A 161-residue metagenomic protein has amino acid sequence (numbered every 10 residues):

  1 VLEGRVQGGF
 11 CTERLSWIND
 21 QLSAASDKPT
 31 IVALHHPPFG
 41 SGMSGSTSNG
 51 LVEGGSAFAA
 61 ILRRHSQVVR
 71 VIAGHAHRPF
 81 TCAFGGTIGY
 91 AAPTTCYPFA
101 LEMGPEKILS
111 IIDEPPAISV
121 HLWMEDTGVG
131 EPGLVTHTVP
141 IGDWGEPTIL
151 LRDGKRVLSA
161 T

Functional and structural regions predicted by a protein language model:
V1-E3, H36-P38, P93-T95, P140: Short, flexible active-site-adjacent loop segments at beta-strand->alpha-helix junctions, enriched in small/polar
L2-T12, G104-S110: Acidic/histidine-rich helix-loop elements that form or flank divalent-metal/phosphate-binding sites at the catalytic
V6-I88, G154, S159-A160: His/acidic metal-ligating clusters that form di-metal
I61, F80-T161: Binuclear metal-dependent phosphoesterase catalytic core
